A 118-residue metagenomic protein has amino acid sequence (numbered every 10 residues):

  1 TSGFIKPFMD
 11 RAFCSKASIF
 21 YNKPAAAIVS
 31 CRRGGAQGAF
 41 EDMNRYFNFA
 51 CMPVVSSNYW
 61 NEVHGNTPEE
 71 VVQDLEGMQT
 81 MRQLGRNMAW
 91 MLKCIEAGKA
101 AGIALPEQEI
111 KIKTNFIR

Functional and structural regions predicted by a protein language model:
T1-Y59: Helix-loop-strand module that forms the ligand-binding subsite of alpha/beta enzymes
P53-R118: Glycine-rich phosphate/pyrophosphate-binding loop and the adjoining helix
